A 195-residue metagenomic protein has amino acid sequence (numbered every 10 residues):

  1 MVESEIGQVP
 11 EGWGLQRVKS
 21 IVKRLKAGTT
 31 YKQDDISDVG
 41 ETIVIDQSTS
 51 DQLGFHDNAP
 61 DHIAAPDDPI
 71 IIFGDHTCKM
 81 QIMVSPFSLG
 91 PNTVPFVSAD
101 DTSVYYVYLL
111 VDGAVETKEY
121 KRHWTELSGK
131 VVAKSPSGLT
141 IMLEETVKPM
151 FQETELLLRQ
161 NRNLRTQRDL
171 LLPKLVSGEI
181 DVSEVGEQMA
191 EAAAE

Functional and structural regions predicted by a protein language model:
M1-K32, V39-D51, S137-M142, K148-E184: Non-catalytic DNA-recognition/assembly elements of restriction-modification systems
R17-I21, H76-T154: Basic, amphipathic alpha-helical recognition segments used for DNA target recognition
S20, R24-T30, P66, D75-H76 (+1 more regions): Alpha-helix capping/hinge segments and adjacent helical runs
Y31-D38, K121-E126: Short coil/turn segments at secondary-structure boundaries
I36, N58-A64: Short Gly/aromatic-enriched secondary-structure transition segments
I43-D46, G54, I71-G74, I82 (+1 more regions): Short hydrophobic-aromatic micro-motifs
T49-L53, A64-D67, T77-M80, D101-S103: Short, charged/polar surface micro-motifs in flexible loops or helix N-caps
G186-E195: Structural signal for terminal/edge beta-strands and the immediately following C-terminal loop/tail that closes
